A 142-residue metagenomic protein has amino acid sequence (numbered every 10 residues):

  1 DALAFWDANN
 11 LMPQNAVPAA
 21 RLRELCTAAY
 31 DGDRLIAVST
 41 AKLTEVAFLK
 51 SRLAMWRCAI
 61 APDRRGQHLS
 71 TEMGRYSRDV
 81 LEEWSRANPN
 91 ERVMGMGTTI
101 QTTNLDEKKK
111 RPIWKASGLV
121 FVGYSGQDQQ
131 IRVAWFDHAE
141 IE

Functional and structural regions predicted by a protein language model:
D1-A2, C26-D33, H68-T71, M94 (+1 more regions): N-terminal start-of-chain detector that recognizes signal peptides and the immediate post-cleavage beginning
A2, W6-P13, S77-P89: Hydrophobic, Leu/Ile/Phe/Ala-enriched alpha-helical segments that form helix-helix packing faces
A2-C58: A conserved beta-strand-loop-helix scaffold within acyl/acetyltransferase catalytic domains
F48, R86-E142: Terminal substrate-recognition subdomain of acyl/acetyltransferases
A54-R57, Y76-V80, M94-T99: Hydrophobic, well-ordered secondary-structure scaffolds
A59-P62, I100-T102: Short, flexible loop/turn elements at secondary-structure junctions
I60, G66-E83: Conserved acetyl-CoA-binding loop-helix of GNAT-fold acetyltransferases
